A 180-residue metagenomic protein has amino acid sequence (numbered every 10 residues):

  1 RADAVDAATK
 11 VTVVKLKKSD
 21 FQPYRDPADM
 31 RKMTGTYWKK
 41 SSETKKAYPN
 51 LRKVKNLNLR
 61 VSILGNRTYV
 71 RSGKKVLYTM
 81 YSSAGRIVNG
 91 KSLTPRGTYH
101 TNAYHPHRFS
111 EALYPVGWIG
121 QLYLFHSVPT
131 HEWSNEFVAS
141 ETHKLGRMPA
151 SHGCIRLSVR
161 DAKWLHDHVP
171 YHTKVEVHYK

Functional and structural regions predicted by a protein language model:
A2-R52: N-terminal, intrinsically disordered, polar/charged segments of Gram-positive cell-envelope systems that serve as
A4-V11, H107-K180: Exported/periplasmic cell-wall-interacting domains
K15, V61-I63, V177: Surface-exposed beta-strand edges and flanking loops
K32-E136: Gly/Pro-biased beta-strand-loop elements
